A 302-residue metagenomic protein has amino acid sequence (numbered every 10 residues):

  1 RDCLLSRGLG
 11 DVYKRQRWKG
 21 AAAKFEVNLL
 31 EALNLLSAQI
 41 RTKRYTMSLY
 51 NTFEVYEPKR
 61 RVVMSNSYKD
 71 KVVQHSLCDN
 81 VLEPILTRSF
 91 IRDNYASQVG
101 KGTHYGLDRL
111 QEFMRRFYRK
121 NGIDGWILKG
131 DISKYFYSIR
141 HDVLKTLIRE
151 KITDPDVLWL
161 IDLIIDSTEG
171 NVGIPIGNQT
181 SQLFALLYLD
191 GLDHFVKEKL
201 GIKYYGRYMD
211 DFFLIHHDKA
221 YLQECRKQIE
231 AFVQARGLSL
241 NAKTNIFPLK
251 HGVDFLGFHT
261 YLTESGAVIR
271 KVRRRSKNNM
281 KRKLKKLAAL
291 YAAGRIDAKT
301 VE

Functional and structural regions predicted by a protein language model:
D2-Y13: Single conserved hydrophobic/aromatic residue that forms the stacking wall/gate of nucleotide- or nucleobase-binding
D11, E83, T87-R92: Charged boundary/loop elements
R15-A23, S48-Q74, S89-G102, I164-L186: Short, conserved non-catalytic motifs in the polymerase core
A21-F25, N94-V99, D131-Y135, D211-L214: Conserved short loop/turn motifs at secondary-structure junctions
E26-T46: Amphipathic alpha-helical blocks
A32, Q39-I40, D108-M209, F213-E230 (+4 more regions): Conserved polymerase palm-domain catalytic core
N66-S67, H75, A220-E224, L240-E302: Right-hand nucleic-acid polymerase module
L77-V81: Active/ligand-binding-proximal structured segments within catalytic/core domains that scaffold catalytic residues
